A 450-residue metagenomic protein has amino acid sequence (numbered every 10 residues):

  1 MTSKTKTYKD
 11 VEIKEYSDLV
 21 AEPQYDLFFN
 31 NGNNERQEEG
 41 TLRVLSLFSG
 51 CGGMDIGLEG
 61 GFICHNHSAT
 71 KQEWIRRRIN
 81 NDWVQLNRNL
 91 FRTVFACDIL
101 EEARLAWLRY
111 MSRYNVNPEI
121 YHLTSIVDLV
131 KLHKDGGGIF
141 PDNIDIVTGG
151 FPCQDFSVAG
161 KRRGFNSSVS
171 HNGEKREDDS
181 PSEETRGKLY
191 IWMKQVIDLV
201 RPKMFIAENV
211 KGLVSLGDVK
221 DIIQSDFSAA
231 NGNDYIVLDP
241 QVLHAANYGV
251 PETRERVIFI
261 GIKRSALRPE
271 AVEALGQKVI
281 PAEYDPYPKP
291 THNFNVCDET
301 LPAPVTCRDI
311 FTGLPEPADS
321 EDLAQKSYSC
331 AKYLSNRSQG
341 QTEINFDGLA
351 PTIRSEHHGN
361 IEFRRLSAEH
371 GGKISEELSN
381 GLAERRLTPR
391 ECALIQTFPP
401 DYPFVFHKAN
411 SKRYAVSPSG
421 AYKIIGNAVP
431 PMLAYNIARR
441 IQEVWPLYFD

Functional and structural regions predicted by a protein language model:
T2-D26, L42, E316-D450: C-terminal target-recognition/interaction regions appended to catalytic cores
E12-S49, G53-R201, K211-G217, D221: Core alpha/beta nucleotide-donor-binding catalytic domains of modification enzymes
G50, V147-G150, M193, F205 (+6 more regions): Conserved small-residue
G52-M54, Q154-F156, A266-R268, E356-L366 (+1 more regions): Short, acidic Gly/Pro/Ser/Thr-rich loop/turn segments
G57, A96, A106, W192 (+7 more regions): Amphipathic alpha-helical segments that form well-ordered structural scaffolds and often line/cohere around active
L129-I144, Q154, V158-A350: Class I S-adenosyl-L-methionine
F151-P152, P202, P251, P399 (+1 more regions): Proline-centered helix-kink/hinge sites
